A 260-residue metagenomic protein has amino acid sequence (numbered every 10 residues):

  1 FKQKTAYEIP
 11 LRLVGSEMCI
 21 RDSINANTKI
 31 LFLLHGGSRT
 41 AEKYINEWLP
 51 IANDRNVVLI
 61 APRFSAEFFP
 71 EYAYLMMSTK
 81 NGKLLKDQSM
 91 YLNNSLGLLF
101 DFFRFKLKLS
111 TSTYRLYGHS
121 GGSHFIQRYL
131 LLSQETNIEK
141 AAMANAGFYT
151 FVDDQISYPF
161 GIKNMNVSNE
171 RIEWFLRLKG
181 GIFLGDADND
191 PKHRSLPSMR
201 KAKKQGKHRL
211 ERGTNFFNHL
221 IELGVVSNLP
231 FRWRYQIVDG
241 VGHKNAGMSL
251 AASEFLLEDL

Functional and structural regions predicted by a protein language model:
F1-G15, I20: Single conserved hydrophobic/aromatic residue that forms the stacking wall/gate of nucleotide- or nucleobase-binding
L13, F32-L34, A144, L184 (+1 more regions): Alpha/beta-hydrolase
N27-T113: Serine-hydrolase catalytic machinery in alpha/beta-hydrolase-like enzymes
T113-R115, K140: Residue in the alpha/beta-hydrolase core beta-strand immediately N-terminal to the catalytic nucleophile
G118, G122: Gly/Ala-rich beta-loop-alpha elbow adjacent to hydrolase catalytic centers
S123-Q134: Short glycine-enriched nucleophile-adjacent loop and the immediately C-terminal alpha-helix near the catalytic center
K140-E222: The feature captures the conserved acid-bearing segment of alpha/beta-hydrolase catalytic domains
T214-L260: C-terminal catalytic histidine-bearing segment of alpha/beta-hydrolase fold enzymes
